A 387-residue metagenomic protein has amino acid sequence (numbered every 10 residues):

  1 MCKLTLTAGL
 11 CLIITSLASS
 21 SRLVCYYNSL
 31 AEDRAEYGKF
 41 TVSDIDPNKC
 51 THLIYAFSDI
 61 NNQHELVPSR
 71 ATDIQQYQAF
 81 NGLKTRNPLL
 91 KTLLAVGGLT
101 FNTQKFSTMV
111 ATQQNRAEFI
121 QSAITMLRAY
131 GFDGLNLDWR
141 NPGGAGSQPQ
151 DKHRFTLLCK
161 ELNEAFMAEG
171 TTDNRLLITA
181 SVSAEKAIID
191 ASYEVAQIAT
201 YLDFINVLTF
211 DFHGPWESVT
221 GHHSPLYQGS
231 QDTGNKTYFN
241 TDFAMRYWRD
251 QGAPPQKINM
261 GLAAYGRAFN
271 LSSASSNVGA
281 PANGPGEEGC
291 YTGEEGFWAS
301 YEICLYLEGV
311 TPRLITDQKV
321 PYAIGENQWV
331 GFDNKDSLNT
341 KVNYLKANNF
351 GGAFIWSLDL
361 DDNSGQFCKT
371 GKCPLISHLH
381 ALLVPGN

Functional and structural regions predicted by a protein language model:
C2-L4, L10-L23, L345, G386-N387: N-terminal signal peptide
A18-L127, H153, E161, T370-N387: Glycan-recognition patch characteristic of GH18 chitinases/ENGases and related GlcNAc/peptidoglycan-binding proteins
Y27-S29, F57, L94-G98, W139-N141 (+4 more regions): A cross-domain feature marking catalytic cores of carbohydrate-active enzymes and several ubiquitous metabolic/repair
A31-K49, A111-A129, K186-Q197, T241-R246 (+1 more regions): Short, acidic/polar
L53, L94, L137, L162 (+4 more regions): Conserved, mostly hydrophobic/aromatic
Q63-I74, P142-C304: Substrate-binding surface in catalytic domains of secreted glycosidases
R267-A268, N327, N334-N387: Acidic/aromatic/glycine-rich contiguous surface patches that form carbohydrate-binding/processing clefts and analogous
G289-F350: Hydrophobic, secondary-structure "cap" segments at the distal end of domains
